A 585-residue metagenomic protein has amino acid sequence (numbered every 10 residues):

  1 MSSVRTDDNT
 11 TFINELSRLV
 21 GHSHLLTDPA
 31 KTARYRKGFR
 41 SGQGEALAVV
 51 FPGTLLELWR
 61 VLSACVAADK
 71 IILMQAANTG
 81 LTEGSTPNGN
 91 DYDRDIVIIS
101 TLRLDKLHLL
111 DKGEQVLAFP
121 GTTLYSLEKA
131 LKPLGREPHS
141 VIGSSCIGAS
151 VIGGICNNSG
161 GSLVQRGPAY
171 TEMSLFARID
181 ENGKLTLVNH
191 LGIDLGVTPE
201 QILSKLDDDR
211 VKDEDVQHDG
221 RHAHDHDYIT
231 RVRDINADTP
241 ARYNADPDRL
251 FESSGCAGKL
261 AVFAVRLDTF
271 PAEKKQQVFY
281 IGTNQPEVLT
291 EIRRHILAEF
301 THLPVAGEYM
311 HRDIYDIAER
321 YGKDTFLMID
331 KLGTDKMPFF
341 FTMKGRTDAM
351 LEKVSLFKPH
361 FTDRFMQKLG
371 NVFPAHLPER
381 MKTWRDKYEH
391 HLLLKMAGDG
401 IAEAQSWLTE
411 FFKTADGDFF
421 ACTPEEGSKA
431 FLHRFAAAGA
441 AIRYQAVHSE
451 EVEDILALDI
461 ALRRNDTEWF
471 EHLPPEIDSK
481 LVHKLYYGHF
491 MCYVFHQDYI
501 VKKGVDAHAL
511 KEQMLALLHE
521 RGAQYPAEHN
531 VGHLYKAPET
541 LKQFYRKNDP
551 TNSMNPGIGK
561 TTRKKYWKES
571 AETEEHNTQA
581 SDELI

Functional and structural regions predicted by a protein language model:
M1-D28: A charged N-terminal "starter" segment
S3-R5, F39-L47, K70, Q75-A77 (+2 more regions): Conserved glycine-rich FAD pyrophosphate-binding loop
L25-P29, F51-P52, I72-A76, E83 (+9 more regions): General beta-strand structural signal in soluble alpha/beta enzymes
A30-T32, R36-L104, A118, P138-H139: Glycine-rich N-terminal segment of FAD-binding domains in flavoprotein oxidoreductases, spanning the beta-loop-helix
F51, L81-D105, G161-K184, K259: Structural signature of FAD isoalloxazine-binding scaffolds in flavoprotein oxidoreductases
G89-L104, L109-V151: Anion-binding (especially nucleotide phosphate/pyrophosphate-binding) glycine-rich loop and adjoining beta-alpha core
K132-V288, T578-I585: FAD-binding subdomain of flavoenzyme oxidoreductases
K274-A306, D313, R320-K368, P378-F411: A conserved active-site cap/scaffold subdomain adjacent to cofactor or substrate pockets
